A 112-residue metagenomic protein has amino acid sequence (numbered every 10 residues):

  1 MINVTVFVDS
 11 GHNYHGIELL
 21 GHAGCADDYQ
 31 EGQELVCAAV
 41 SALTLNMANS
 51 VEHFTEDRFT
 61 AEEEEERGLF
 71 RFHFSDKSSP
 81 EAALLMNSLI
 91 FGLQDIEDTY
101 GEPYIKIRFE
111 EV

Functional and structural regions predicted by a protein language model:
M1-L35, L45, N49-V112: N-terminal intrinsically disordered, cationic/polar leader segments that include organellar targeting peptides
C37-V40: A short mixed-secondary-structure module that forms the rim of ligand-binding clefts
